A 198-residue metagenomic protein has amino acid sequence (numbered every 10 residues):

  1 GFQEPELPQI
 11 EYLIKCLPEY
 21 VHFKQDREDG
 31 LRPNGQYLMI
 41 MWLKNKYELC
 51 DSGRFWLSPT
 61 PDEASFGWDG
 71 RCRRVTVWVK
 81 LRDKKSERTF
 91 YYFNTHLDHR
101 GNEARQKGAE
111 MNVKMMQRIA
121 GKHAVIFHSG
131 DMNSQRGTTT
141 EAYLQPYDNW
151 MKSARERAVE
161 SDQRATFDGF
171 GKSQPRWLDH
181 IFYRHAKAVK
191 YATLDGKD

Functional and structural regions predicted by a protein language model:
G1-L13, M41, V79, Y91-T95 (+2 more regions): Active-site beta-strand/loop signature of hydrolases that rely on acidic residues for catalysis
F2-T89, T193-G196: Structured beta-strand-rich core segments of catalytic domains in phosphoester-bond hydrolases
Q3-L7, N34, C72, N102-A109 (+2 more regions): Solvent-exposed, acidic/flexible segments
Q3-P5, Q25-D29, L43-K44, F55 (+6 more regions): Active-site-proximal beta-strand/loop segments in catalytic clefts of secreted hydrolases
L17-H22, S86-Y91, G121-I126, N149-M151: Loop/turn elements at helix/coil->beta-strand transitions in domains of secreted/extracellular proteins
K46, E103, K107, K114-F127 (+1 more regions): Metal-dependent phosphoester-hydrolase catalytic domains
Y47, R71-R73, K80-Q106, E110 (+2 more regions): Metal-dependent phosphoester/phosphodiester hydrolase catalytic core
L57-P61, D98-H99, E110-K114, Y147-N149: Short, low-complexity, polar/charged sequence segments that are solvent-exposed and flexible
